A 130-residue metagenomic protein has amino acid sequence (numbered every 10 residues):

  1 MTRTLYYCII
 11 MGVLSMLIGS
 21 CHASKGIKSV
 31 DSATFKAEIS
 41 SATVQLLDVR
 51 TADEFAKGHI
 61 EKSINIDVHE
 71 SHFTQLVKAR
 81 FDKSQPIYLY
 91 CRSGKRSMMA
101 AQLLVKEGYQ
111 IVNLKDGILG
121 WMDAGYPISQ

Functional and structural regions predicted by a protein language model:
T2-C8, S15-V44, D53-P86, K95-Q130: Rhodanese-like catalytic fold shared by cysteine-dependent sulfurtransferases and DSP/PTP-type phosphatases
L46-D48: Structural scaffold elements adjacent to functional motifs in cytosolic proteins
Y90: Short, surface-exposed ligand- or partner-binding patches at beta-edge/loop junctions that are enriched in aromatics
